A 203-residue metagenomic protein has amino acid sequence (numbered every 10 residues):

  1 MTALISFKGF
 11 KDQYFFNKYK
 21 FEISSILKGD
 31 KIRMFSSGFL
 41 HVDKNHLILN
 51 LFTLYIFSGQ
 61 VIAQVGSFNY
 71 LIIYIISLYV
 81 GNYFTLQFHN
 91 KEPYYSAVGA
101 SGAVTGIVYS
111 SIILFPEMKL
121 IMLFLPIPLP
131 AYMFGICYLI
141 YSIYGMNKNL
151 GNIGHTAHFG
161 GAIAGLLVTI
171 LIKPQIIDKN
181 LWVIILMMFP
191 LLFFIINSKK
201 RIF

Functional and structural regions predicted by a protein language model:
M1-F203: A detector for small-residue-rich transmembrane helices and their helix-helix packing motifs
